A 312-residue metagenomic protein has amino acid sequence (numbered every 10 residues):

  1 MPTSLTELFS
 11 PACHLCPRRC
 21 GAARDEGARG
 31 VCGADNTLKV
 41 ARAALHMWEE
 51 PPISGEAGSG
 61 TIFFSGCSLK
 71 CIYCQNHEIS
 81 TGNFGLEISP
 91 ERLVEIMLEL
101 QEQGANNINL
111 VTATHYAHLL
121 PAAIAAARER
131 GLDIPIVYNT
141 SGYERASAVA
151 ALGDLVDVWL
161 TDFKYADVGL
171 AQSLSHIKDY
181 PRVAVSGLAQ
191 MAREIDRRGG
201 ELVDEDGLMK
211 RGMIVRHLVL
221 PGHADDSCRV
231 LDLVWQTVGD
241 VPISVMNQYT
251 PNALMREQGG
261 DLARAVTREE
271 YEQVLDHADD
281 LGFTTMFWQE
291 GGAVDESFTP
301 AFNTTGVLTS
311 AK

Functional and structural regions predicted by a protein language model:
M1-A28, R197-K312: Auxiliary Fe-S-binding modules of radical SAM enzymes
G33-W159, D167-V168: Conserved Radical SAM active-site core
G60, I108, I136-Y138, W159-T161 (+3 more regions): Hydrophobic faces of well-ordered beta-strands that scaffold small-molecule active sites in alpha/beta enzyme cores
S80, A117, G142-R145, F163-P181 (+3 more regions): Conserved radical SAM core fold
I88, H115, S175-V183, G222 (+1 more regions): Alpha-helix N-cap and loop-to-helix initiation/capping positions
L93, L120, V149, A184 (+4 more regions): Aromatic/hydrophobic pocket-lining residues that form the small-molecule binding cavity in soluble enzyme cores
A123-P135, S186-E194, R268-D276: Alpha-helix-loop-beta-strand connector modules within alpha/beta enzyme cores
Q172-D206: Anionic-ligand binding region
